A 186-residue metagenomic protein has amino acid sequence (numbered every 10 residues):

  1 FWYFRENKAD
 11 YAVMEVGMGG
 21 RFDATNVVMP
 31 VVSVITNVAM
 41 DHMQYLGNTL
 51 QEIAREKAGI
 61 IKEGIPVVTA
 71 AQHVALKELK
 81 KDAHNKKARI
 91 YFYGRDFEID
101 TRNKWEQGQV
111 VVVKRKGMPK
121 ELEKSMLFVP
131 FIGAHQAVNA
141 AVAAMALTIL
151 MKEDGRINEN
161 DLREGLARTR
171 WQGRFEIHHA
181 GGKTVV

Functional and structural regions predicted by a protein language model:
F1-Y3: Rossmann-like NAD(P) dinucleotide-binding subdomain of oxidoreductase/dehydrogenase enzymes
R5-V16, A24-V34, V38-M43, T49-E52 (+1 more regions): Nucleotide phosphate-binding/pyrophosphate-handling subdomain across enzymes that bind or process nucleotide phosphates
M18-F22, M29-A88: Conserved catalytic-core segment of NTP-binding enzymes
R21-D23, I99-D100: Generic structural signal for helix capping and beta-alpha/helix-loop junctions
A70-A71, H84-K104, V129-A134, D161-T169 (+1 more regions): Beta-strand->loop->alpha-helix junctions that form or flank phosphate-binding loops in nucleotide-handling enzymes
H73, D96-E98, K116, G181: Short, solvent-exposed coil/turn elements at secondary-structure transition points
N103-E123: Acidic-glycine-rich active-site phosphate/pyrophosphate-binding loop
